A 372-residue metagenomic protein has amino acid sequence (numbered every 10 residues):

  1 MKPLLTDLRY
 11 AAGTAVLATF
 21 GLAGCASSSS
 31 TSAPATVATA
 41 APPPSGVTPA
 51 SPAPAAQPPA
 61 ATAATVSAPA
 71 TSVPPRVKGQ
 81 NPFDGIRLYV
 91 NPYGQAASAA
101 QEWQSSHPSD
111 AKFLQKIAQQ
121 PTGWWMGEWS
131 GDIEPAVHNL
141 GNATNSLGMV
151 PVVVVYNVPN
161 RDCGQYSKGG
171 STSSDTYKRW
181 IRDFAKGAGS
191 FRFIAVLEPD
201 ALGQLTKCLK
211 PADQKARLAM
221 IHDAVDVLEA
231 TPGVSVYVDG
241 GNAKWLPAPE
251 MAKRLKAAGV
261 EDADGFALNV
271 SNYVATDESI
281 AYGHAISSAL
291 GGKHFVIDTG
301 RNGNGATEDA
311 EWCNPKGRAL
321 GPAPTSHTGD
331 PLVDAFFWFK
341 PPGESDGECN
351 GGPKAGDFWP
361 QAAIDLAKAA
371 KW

Functional and structural regions predicted by a protein language model:
K2-A12: Bacterial N-terminal signal peptides that target proteins for export
G13-L17: Hydrophobic helical h-region of N-terminal Sec-dependent signal peptides in bacterial secretory/periplasmic proteins
C25-D84, Y93, A97, W103 (+1 more regions): N-terminal low-complexity, Pro/Thr-rich disordered segments that flank secretion/membrane-targeting signals
F83-D183, G187, P341, S345 (+2 more regions): N-terminal carbohydrate-binding/catalytic regions of secreted carbohydrate-active enzymes
R87-V90, G123-G127, V150-V155, F193-E198 (+6 more regions): Structural recognition of the beta-strand scaffold that forms the well-ordered cores of secreted hydrolase catalytic
N91, Q95-I117, G241-P360: Surface-exposed substrate-engagement region within the catalytic domains of secreted or surface-exposed extracellular
S130-G131, N139-V236, E250, R254 (+1 more regions): Substrate-binding cleft of extracellular glycoside hydrolase catalytic domains
